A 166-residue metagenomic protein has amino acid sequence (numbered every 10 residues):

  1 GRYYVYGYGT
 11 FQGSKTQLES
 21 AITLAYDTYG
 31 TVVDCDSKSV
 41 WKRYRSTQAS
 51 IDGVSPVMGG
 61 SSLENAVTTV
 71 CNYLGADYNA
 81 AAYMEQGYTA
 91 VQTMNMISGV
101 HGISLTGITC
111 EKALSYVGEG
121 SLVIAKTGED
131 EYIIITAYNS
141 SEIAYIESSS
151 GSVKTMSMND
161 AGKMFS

Functional and structural regions predicted by a protein language model:
G1-T10, G30-T31: Short aromatic-glycine-(Arg/Gly/Cys) micro-motifs in beta-strand/loop hairpins
Y6, T16, V33, T136 (+1 more regions): Residue-level detector of conserved, well-ordered beta-strand and adjacent loop positions that form binding/recognition
G9, D36, S149-G151: Solvent-exposed strand-loop boundary residues in beta-sheet-rich modules
T10-S14, W41, S152-T155: Surface-exposed loop/edge segments in extracytoplasmic proteins
K15-D34: A short, charged, amphipathic alpha-helix used as a generic interaction element across diverse proteins
Y29-R45: Short, mixed-charge low-complexity intrinsically disordered segments
S46-S166: Conserved active-site-adjacent core of cysteine acyl-enzyme catalytic domains
